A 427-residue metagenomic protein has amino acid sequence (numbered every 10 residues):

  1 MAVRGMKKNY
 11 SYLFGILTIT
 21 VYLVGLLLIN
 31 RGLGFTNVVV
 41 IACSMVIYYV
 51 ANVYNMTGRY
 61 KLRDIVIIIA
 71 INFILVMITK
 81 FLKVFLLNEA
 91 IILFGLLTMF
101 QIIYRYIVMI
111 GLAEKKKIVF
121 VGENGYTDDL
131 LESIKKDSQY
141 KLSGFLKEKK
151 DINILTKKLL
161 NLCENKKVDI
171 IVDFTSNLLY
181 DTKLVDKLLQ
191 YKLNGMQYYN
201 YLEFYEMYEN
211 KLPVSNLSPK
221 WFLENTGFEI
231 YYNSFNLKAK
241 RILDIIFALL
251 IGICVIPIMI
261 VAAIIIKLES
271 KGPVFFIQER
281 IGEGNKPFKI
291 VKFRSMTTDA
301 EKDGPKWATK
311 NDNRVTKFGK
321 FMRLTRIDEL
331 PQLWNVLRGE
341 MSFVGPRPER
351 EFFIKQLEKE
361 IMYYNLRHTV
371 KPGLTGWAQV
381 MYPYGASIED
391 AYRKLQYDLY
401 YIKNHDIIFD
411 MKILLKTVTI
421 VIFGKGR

Functional and structural regions predicted by a protein language model:
M1-G111: Signature of alpha-helical transmembrane segments in polytopic membrane proteins
A2-T18, R105-I253: N-terminal hydrophobic signal-anchor/signal peptide
I102-K115, I265-F275: Aromatic-capped interface at the extracytoplasmic side of an N-terminal signal-anchor transmembrane helix
G125-I152, V291-N313, K317-G319: Acidic, Ser/Thr-rich low-complexity segments on the non-lumenal side of membrane proteins
Y205, L212-P213, F276-R314, T375-K394 (+1 more regions): Short, glycine-rich, amphipathic interfacial segments at transmembrane boundaries or analogous
F235-D299, N335, I407, K412-R427: A hydrophobic, helix-centered structural microdomain
T309-K371, I413-T417, V421: A short, structured surface patch at a secondary-structure boundary
R338, I361-R427: C-terminal terminal-structure detector
